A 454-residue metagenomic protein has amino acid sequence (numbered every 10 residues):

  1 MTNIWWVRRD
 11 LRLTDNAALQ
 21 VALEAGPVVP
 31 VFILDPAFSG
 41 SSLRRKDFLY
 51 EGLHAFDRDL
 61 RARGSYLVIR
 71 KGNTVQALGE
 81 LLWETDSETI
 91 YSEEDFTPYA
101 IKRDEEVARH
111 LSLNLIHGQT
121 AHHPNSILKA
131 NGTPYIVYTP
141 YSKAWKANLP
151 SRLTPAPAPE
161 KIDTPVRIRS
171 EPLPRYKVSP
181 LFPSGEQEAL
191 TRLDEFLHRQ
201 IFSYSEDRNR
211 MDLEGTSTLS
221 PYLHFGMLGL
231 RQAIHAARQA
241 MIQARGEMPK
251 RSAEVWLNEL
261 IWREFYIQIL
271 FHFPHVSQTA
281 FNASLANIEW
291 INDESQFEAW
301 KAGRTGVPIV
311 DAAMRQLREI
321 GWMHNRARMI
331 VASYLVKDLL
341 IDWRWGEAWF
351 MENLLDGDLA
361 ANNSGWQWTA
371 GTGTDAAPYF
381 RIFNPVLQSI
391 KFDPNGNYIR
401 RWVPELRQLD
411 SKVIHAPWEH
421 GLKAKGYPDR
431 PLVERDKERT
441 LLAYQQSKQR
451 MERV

Functional and structural regions predicted by a protein language model:
M1-L153, S252, R315, A361 (+1 more regions): Trp/Phe/Arg-rich N-terminal binding region typifying the photolyase-homology
Q20, D311, E434-E438: A broad detector of short, well-ordered amphipathic alpha-helices that serve as recognition/interaction surfaces
L43-D47, P180-Q187, W300, S389: Charge-dense, low-complexity intrinsically disordered segments
R45, L49, A302, G306 (+2 more regions): Residue-level preference for long, well-ordered alpha-helices that form the structural scaffold of enzyme catalytic
T74-E88, A108-I116, E160-L173, G373-F380 (+1 more regions): Short secondary-structure transition/capping segments
G132-A280, S284, F392-D393, N397-V454: Glycine/tryptophan-enriched, flexible segments
G215-E405: Active-site-proximal binding-pocket segments
